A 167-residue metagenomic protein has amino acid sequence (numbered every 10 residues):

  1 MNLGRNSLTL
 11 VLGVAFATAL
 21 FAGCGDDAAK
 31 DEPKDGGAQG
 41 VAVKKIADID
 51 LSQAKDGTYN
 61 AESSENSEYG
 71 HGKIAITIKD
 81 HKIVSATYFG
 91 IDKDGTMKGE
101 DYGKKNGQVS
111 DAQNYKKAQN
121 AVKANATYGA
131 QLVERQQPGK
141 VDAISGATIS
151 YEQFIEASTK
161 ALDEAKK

Functional and structural regions predicted by a protein language model:
M1-A22: Sec-dependent bacterial lipoprotein signal peptides
V14, D26, A147: Gly/Ser/Thr-rich helix-start
V14, I49, S64-N66: Generic marker of residues within folded, mature protein domains
L20-A38: Bacterial lipoprotein signal-peptidase II cleavage site
K34-Y59: N-terminal low-complexity, Pro/Thr/Ser-rich intrinsically disordered segments that act as propeptides or flexible
Q53-A54, E62-K73, T77-K167: Active-site- and interface-proximal helix/loop "cap" or "latch" segments in soluble metabolic and energy-transducing
